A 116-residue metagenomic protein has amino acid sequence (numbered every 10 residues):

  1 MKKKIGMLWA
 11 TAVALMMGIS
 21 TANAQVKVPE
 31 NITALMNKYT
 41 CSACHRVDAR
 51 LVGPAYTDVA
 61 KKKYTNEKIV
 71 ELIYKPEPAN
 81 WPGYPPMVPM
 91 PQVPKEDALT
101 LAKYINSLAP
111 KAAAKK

Functional and structural regions predicted by a protein language model:
M1-A10: Bacterial N-terminal signal peptides that target proteins for export
W9-G18: Bacterial N-terminal signal peptides
V13, E30-T33, H45, D58 (+1 more regions): Generic anion/oxyanion-binding catalytic loop in active/binding sites
G18-M36: Electrostatic cytochrome c docking/interface patches
V28, I32, T65, I69 (+1 more regions): Stable alpha-helical elements in mature extracytoplasmic
T33, N37, A43-K75: Gly/Gly-Pro-rich "capping" loops immediately C-terminal to redox-active cysteine motifs in periplasmic/lumenal
V52-K61, K75-A102, L108, A113-K116: Axial heme c-ligation environment in periplasmic c-type cytochrome domains
